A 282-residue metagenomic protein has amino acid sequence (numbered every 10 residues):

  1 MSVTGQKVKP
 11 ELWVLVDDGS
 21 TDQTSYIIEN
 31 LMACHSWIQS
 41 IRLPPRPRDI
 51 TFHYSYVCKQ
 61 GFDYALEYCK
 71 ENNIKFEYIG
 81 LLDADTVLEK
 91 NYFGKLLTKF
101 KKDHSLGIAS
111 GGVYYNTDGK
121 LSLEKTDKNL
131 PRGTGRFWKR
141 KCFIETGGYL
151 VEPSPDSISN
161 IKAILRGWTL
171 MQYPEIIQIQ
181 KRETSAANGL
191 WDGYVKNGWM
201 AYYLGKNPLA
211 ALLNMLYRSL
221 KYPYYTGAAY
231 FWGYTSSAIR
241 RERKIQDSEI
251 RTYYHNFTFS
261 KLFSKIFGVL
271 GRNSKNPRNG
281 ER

Functional and structural regions predicted by a protein language model:
M1-P10: Short, acidic, metal-binding catalytic loop of nucleotide-sugar glycosyltransferases
P10-G19, Q39-P45: Short beta-strand/loop segment that forms part of the nucleotide-sugar
D17-Y26, P45-P47, T86: A conserved acidic beta->alpha catalytic loop
Y26-N72: Conserved donor nucleotide-binding strand/loop of the catalytic core
P47, V87-S122: Conserved donor NDP-sugar-binding/catalytic core segment of glycosyltransferases
N72-V87: Short beta-strand-to-loop acidic/aromatic patch adjacent to the donor-nucleotide binding site
R132-G147: Conserved nucleotide-sugar donor-binding and metal-coordinating catalytic region shared by glycosyltransferases
G193-R282: Non-catalytic, C-terminal membrane-associated alpha-helical segments of glycosyltransferases
